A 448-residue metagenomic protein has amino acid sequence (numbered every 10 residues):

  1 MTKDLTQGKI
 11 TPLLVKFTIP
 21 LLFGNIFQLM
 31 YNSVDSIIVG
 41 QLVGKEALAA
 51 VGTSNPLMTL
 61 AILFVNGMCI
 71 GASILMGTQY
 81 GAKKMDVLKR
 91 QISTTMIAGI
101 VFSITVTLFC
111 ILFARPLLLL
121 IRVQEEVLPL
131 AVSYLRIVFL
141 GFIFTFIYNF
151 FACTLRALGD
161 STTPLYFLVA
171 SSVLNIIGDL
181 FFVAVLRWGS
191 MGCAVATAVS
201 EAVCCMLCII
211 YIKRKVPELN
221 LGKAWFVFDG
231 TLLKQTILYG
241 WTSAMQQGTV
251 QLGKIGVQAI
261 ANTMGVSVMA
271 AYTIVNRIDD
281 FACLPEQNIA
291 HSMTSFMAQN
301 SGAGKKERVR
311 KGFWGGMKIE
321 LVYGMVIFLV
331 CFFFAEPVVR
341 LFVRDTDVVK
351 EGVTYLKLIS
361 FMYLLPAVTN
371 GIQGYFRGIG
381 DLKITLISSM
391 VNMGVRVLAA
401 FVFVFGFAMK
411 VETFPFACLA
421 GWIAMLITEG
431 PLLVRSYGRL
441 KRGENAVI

Functional and structural regions predicted by a protein language model:
M1-T18, M76-G141, V185-W241, M297-M362 (+1 more regions): Short alpha-helical transmembrane segments in multi-pass integral membrane proteins
K16-D35, I137, S171, S200-C204 (+4 more regions): Transmembrane helical elements of multi-pass membrane transporters/channels
L22, I26, M30, V34 (+21 more regions): Generic alpha-helical transmembrane segments of integral inner-membrane proteins, especially permease/transport modules
M30-A49, L118-E125, F181-W188, G248-R277 (+5 more regions): Helix-terminus/linker motif at the lipid-water interface of multi-pass membrane proteins
S36, S73-I74, R115, A152 (+6 more regions): Interfacial helix-capping/hinge residues at the ends of transmembrane alpha-helices
V39-T59, E126-L130, S190-M191, L232-Y239 (+5 more regions): Interfacial/gating helices of multi-pass transporter permease domains
L48-L108, T145-P164, A271-A335, P366-G380 (+1 more regions): Small-residue-rich hydrophobic transmembrane alpha-helices
C69, I137-R156, P164-S172, C193-M206 (+4 more regions): Short runs within selected transmembrane alpha-helices of multi-pass transporters and secretion channels
